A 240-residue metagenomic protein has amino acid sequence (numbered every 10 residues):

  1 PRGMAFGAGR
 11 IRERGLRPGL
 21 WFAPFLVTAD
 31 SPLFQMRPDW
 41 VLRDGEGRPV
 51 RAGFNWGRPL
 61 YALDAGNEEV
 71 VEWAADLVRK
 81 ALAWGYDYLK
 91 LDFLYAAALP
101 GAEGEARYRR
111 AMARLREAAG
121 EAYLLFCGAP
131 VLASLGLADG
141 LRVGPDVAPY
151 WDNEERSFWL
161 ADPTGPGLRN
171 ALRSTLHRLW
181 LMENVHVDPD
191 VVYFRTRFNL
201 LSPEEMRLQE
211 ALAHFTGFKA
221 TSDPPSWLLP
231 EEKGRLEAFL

Functional and structural regions predicted by a protein language model:
P1-R37, L42, A113-G128: Acidic/aromatic-lined carbohydrate-recognition and catalytic surfaces of CAZymes acting on diverse glycans
M4, V70-A74, Y108: Aromatic/hydrophobic pocket-lining residues that form the small-molecule binding cavity in soluble enzyme cores
G19-W84, Y95, V147, E155: Active-site-adjacent "subsite" loops/lids of carbohydrate-active enzymes
T28, A98, L132-S134: Generic structural signal for helix capping and beta-alpha/helix-loop junctions
L82, A102-L240: Active-site-proximal substrate-binding groove within the catalytic cores of carbohydrate-active enzymes
D87: Short acidic/polar active-site loop segments enriched in Thr and Asp
L94-Y95, P130: Catalytic metal-binding/acid-base residues of hydrolase active sites
